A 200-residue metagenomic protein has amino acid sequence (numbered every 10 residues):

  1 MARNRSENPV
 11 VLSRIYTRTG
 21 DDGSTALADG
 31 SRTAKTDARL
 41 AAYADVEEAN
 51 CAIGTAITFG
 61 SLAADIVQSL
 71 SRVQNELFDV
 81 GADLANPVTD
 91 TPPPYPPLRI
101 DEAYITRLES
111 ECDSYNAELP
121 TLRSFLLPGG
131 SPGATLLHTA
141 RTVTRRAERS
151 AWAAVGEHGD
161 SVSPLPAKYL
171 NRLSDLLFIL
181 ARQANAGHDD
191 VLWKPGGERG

Functional and structural regions predicted by a protein language model:
M1-G200: Phosphate/pyrophosphate-binding loop motifs in nucleotide- or prenyl diphosphate-using proteins
